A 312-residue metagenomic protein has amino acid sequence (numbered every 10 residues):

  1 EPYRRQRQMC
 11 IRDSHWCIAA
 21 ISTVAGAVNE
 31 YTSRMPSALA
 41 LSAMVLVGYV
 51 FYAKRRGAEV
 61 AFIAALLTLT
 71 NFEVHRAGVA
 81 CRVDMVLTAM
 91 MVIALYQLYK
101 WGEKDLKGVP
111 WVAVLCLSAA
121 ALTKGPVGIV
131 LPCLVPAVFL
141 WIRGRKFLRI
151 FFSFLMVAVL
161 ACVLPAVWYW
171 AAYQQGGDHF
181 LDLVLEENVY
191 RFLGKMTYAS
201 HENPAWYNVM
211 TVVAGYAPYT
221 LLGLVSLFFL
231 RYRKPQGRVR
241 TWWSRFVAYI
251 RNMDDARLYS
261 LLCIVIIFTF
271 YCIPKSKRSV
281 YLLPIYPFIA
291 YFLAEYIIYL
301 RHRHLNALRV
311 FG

Functional and structural regions predicted by a protein language model:
R4-Q8, R12-N306: Membrane-integral, polyisoprenol-dependent glycosyltransferases of the GT-C/oligosaccharyltransferase superfamily
V310-G312: Transmembrane helical bundles and short interhelical boundary loops of multi-pass, membrane-embedded
